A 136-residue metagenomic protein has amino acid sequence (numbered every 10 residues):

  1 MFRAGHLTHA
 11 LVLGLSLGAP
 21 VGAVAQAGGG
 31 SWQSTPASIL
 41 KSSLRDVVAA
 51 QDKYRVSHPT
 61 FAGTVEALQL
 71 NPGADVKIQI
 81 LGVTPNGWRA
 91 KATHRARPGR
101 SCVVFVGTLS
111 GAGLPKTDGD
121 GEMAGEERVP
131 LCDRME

Functional and structural regions predicted by a protein language model:
M1-L11: Bacterial N-terminal signal peptides that target proteins for export
F2-A4, A27, M123: Short, aromatic- and cysteine-enriched interfacial helices/patches that mediate contacts at lipid membranes
G5, L15-S16, I80-G82: Generic marker of residues within folded, mature protein domains
A10-P20: Bacterial N-terminal signal peptides
G22-S42, V48-A50: Amphipathic alpha-helical segments typified by the pilin-like N-terminal helix that continues immediately C-terminal
A49-E136: Periplasmic/extracellular, small/polar-rich flexible segments of pilin-like filament-forming proteins
